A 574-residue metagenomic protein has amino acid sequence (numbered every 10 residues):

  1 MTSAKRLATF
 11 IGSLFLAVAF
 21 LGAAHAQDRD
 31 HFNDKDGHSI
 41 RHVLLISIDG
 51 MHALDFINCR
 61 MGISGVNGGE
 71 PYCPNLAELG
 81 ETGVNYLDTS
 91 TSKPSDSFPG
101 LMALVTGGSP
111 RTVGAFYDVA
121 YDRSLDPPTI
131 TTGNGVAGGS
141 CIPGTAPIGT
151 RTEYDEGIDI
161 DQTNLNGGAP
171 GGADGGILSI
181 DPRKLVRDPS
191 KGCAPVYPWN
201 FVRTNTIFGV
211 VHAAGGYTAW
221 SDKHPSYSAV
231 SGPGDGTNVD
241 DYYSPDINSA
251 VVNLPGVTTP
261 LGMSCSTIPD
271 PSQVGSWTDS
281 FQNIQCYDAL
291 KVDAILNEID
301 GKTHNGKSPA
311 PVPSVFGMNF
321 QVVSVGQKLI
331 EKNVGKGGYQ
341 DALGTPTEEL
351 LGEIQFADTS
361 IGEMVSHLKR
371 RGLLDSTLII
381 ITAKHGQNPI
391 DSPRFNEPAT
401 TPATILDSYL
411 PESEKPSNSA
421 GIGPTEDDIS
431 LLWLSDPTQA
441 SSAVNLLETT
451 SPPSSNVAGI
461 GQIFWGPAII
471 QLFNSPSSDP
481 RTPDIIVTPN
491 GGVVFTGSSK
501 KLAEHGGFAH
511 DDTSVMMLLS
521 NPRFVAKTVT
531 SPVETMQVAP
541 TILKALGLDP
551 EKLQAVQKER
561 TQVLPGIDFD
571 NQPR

Functional and structural regions predicted by a protein language model:
F10-F20: Bacterial N-terminal signal peptides
F32, F56-G114, Y217-A219: Short, structured active-site-proximal loop/turn typified by the sulfatase FGly-forming signature C/S-X-P-X-R
N85-V105, S221-S231, N319-Q321, Q554-V563: Short, solvent-exposed turn/loop segments enriched in Gly/Ser/Thr/Pro and often Arg
T145, G149-K191, P195-G262, L553: Catalytic-site neighborhoods of secreted/periplasmic enzymes that process anionic sulfate/phosphate groups
D174-R187, N200-N205, S417-T541, A545: Active-site neighborhoods of enzymes that stabilize oxyanions during catalysis
P225, A229-T237, K302-F356, P393-F395: Active-site His/acidic residue clusters
Q355-P398, G466, I542: Metal-dependent active-site segment of extracytoplasmic phospho-/sulfohydrolases and closely related
D375-S376, A383-D436: Acidic/histidine-rich catalytic neighborhood
